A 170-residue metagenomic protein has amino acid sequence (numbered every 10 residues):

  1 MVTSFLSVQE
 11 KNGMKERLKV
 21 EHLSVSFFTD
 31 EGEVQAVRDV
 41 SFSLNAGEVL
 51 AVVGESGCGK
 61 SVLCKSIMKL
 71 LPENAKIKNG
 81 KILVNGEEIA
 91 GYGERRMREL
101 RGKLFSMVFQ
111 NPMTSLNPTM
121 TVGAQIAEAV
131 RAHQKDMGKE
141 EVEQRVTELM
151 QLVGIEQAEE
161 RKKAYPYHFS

Functional and structural regions predicted by a protein language model:
V2-S170: ABC transporter nucleotide-binding domains
